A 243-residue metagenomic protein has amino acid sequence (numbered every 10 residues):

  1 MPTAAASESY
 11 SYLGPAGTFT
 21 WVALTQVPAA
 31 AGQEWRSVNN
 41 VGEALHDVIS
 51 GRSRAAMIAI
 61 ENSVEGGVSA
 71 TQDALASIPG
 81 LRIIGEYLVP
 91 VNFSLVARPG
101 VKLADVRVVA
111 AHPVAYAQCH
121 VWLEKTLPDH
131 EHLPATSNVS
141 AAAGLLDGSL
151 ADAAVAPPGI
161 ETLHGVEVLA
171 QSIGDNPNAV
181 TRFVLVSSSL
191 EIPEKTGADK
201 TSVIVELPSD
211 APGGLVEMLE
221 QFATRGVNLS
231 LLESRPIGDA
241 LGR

Functional and structural regions predicted by a protein language model:
M1-R243: Domain-level signature for soluble enzymes in the chorismate/prephenate branch of the shikimate pathway
